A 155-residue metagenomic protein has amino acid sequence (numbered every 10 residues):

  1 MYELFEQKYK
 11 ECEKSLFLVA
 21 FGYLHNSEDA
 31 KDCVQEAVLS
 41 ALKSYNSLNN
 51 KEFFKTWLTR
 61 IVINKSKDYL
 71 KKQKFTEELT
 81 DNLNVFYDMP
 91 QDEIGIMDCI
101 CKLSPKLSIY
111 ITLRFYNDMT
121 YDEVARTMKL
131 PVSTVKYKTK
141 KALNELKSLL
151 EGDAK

Functional and structural regions predicted by a protein language model:
M1-L18, S108: A short, charge-rich alpha-helical start-of-domain segment used by transcription regulators
K8, C12, L16, A37 (+2 more regions): Residue-level preference for hydrophobic side chains embedded in well-ordered alpha helices
Y9, F17, S27-K43: Conserved RNAP core-binding helix
E36-F53, Q73: Sigma70-family region 2
N46-N49, R60-L79: Arg/Lys-rich amphipathic alpha helix in sigma70-family domain 2
D68, F75-C101, T120: Internal acidic/polar
Y110-R114: A short pre-motif secondary-structure segment
M128-D153: DNA-recognition helix of helix-turn-helix
